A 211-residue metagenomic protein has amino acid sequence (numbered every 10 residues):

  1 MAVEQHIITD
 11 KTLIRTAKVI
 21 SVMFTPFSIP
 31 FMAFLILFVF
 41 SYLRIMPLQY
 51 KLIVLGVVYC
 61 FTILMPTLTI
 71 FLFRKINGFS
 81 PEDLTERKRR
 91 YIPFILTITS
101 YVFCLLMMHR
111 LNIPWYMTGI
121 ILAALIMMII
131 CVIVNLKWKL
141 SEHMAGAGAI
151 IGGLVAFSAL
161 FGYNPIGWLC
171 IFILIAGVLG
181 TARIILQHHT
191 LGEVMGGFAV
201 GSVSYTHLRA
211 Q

Functional and structural regions predicted by a protein language model:
H6-S141, G146, G153-S158, G162 (+1 more regions): Hydrophobic alpha-helical bundle signature of multipass membrane enzymes
P30-F31, G148, H188, F198: Hydrophobic positions within alpha-helical membrane elements
A145-G152, G197-G201: Central hydrophobic cores of alpha-helical transmembrane segments in multi-pass integral membrane proteins
I175-R183: Transmembrane alpha-helical segments of integral membrane proteins
A182-G201: Interfacial loop-to-transmembrane junctions
T206-Q211: Conserved small/polar residues in nucleotide/adenosyl-binding loops
